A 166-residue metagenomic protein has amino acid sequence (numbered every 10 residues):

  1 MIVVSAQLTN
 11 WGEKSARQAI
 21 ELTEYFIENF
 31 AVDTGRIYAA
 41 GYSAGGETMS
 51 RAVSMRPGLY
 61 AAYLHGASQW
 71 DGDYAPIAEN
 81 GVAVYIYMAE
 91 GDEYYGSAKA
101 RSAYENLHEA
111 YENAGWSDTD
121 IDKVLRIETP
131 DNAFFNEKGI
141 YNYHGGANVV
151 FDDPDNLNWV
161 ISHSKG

Functional and structural regions predicted by a protein language model:
M1, A78-V84: Short, proline-enriched alpha-helix->beta-strand connector loops that line the catalytic pocket of alpha/beta-hydrolase
M1-I20: Active-site machinery of serine-nucleophile hydrolases
L8-E13, S43-E47, S68-G72, E90-Y94 (+1 more regions): Solvent-exposed loop/turn segments at secondary-structure junctions within structured extracellular/periplasmic domains
G12, T23-F30, R56, L64-A67 (+2 more regions): Sec/Tat-exported extracytoplasmic proteins
K14-Y25, E47-R51, G58-L59, K99-N106 (+3 more regions): Extracytoplasmic/secreted proteins, especially bacterial periplasmic and envelope-associated proteins
E28-A31, G35-E79: Primarily recognizes the serine-hydrolase "nucleophile elbow" in alpha/beta-hydrolase and SGNH/GDSL folds
Y87, G91-E93, R101, A110-G166: C-terminal catalytic histidine-bearing segment of alpha/beta-hydrolase fold enzymes
